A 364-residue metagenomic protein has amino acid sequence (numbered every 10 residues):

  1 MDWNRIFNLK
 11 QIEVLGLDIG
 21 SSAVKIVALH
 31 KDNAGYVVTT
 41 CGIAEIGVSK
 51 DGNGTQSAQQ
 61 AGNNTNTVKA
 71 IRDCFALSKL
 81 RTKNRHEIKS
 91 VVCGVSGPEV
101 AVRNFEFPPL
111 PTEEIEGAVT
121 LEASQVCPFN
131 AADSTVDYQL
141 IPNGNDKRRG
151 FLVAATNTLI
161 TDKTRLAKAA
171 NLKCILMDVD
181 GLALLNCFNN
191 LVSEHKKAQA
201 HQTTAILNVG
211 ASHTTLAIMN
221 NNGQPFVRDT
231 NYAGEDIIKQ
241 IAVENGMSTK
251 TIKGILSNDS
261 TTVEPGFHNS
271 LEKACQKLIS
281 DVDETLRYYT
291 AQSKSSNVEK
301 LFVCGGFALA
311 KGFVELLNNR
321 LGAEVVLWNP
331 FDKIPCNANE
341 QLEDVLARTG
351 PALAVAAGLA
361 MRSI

Functional and structural regions predicted by a protein language model:
M1-I364: Hydrophobic/aromatic-enriched cytosolic interaction surfaces used to assemble or bind macromolecules
